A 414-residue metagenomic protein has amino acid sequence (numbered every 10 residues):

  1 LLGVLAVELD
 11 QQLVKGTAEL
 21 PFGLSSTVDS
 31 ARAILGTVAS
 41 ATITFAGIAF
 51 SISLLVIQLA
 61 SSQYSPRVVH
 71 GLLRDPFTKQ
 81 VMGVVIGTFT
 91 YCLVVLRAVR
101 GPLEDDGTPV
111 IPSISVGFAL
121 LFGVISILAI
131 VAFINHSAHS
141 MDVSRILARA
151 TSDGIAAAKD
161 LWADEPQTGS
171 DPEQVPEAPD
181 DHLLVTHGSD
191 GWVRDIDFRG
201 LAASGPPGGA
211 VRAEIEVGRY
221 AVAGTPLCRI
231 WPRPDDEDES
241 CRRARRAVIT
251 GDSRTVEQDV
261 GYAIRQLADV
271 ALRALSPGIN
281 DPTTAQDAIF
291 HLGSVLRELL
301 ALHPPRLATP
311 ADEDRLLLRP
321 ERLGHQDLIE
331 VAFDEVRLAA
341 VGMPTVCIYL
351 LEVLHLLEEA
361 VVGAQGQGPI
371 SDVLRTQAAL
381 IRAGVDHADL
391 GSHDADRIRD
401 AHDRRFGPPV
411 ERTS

Functional and structural regions predicted by a protein language model:
L2-K15, S25-P102, I127-I134, A271: Transmembrane alpha-helix detector for multi-pass membrane proteins
V14-P21, E313: Gly-rich Lys/Arg/Thr-decorated short loops/hinges at beta-loop-alpha junctions or inter-strand turns that position
A18-L24, E104-P112: Membrane-interfacial helical/loop segments at transmembrane boundaries in membrane proteins
F22-S26, G218-R219, A223: C-terminal terminal segments
D29, A33, T44, A60-R67 (+10 more regions): Charged, alpha-helix-enriched surfaces in structured cytosolic catalytic cores of large nucleotide-utilizing machines
A41-T44, M82, I86, S113 (+3 more regions): Secondary-structure capping and boundary motifs in well-ordered enzyme cores
D106-I125, A129-A132, M141: Structural signal for the N-terminal portions of transmembrane helices and their immediately preceding loop/interface
A132-R212, E216, A223-S414: Short basic (Lys/Arg) and small-residue
